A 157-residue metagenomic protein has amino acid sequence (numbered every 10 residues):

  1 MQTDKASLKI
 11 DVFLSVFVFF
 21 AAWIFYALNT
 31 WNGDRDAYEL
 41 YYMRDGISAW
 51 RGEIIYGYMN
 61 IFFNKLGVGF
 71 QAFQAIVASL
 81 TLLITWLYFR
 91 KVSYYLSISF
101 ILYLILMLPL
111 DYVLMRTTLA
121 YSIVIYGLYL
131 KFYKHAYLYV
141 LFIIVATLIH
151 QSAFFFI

Functional and structural regions predicted by a protein language model:
M1-I157: Terminal, non-globular segments
